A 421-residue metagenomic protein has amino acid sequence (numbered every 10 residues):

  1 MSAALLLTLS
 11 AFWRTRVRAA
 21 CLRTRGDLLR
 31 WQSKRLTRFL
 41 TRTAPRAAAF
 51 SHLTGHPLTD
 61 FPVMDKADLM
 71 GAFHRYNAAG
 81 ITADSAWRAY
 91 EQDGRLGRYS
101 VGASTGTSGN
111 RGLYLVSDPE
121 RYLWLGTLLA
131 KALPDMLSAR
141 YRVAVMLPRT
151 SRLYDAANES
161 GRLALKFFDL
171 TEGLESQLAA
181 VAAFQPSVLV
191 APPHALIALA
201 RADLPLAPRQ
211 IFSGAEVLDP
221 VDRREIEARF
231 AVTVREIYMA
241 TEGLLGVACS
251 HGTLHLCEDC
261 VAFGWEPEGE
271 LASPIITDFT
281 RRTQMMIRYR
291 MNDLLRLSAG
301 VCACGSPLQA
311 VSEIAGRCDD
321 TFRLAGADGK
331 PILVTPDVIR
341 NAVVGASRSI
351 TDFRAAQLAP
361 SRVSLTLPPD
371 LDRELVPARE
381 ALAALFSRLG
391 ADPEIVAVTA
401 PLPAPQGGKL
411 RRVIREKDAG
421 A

Functional and structural regions predicted by a protein language model:
M1-A103, G109-L123, L129-P134, R149 (+2 more regions): Nucleotide 5′-phosphate-binding alpha/beta core
S2-R18, D68-R229, T253, V343 (+1 more regions): Active-site phosphate/ATP/adenylate-binding loop shared across adenylate-forming ligases
K34, F184, L206, V232 (+2 more regions): Structured loop/turn residues at beta-strand edges in well-structured enzyme cores
T43, V143, L189, I226 (+5 more regions): Residue-level signal for inorganic ion chemistry
R152, P220, G243, T283 (+1 more regions): Flexible, glycine-rich phosphate/dinucleotide-binding loops and adjacent beta-alpha linkers at cofactor/substrate
K166-D169, R235-I237, G264, E394-T399: General small-molecule cofactor/ligand-binding pocket signal
L189, T283, Y289-G390: AMP-binding/adenylate-forming catalytic core of the ANL superfamily
R224-C302: Conserved AMP-binding/adenylate-forming
